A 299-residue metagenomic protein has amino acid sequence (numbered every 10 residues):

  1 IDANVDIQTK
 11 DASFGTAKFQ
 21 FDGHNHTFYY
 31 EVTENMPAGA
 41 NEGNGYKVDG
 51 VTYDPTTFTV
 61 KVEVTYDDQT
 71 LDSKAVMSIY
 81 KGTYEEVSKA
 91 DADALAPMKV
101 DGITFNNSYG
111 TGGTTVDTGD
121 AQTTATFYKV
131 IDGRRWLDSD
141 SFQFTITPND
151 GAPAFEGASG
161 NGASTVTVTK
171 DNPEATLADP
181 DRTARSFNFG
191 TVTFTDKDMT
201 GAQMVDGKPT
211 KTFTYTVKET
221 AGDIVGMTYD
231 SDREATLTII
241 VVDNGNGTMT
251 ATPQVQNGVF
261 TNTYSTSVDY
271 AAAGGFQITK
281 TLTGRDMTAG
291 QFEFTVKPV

Functional and structural regions predicted by a protein language model:
I1-V299: Solvent-exposed loop/turn and edge beta-strand elements of beta-rich ligand-binding domains
